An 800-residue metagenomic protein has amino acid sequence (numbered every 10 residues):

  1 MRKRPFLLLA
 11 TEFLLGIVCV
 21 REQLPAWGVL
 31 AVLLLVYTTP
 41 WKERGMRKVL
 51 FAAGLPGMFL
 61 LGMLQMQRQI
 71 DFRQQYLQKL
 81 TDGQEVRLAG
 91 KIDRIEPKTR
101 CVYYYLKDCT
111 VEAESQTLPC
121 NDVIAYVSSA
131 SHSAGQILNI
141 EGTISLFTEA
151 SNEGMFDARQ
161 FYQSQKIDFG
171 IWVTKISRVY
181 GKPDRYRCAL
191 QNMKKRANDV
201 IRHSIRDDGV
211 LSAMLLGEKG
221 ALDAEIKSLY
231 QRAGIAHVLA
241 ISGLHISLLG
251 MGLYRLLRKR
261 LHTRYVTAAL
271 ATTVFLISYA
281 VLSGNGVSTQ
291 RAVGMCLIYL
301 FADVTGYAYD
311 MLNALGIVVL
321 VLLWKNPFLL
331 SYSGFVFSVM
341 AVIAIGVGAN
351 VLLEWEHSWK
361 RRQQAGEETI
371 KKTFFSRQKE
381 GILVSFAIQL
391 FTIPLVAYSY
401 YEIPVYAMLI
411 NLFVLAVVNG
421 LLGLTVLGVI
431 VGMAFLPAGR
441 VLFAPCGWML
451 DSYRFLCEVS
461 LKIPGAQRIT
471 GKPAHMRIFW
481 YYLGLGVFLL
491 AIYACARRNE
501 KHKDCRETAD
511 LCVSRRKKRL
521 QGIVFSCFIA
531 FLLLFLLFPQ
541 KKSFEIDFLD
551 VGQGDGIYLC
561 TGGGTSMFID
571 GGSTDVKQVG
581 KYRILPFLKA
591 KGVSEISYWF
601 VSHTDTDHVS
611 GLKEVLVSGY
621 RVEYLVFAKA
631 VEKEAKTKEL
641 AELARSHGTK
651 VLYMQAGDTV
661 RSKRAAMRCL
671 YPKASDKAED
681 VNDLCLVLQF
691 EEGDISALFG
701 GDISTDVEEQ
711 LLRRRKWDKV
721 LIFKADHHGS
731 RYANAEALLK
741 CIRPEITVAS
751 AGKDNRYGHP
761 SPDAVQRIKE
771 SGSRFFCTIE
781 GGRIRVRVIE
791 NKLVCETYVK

Functional and structural regions predicted by a protein language model:
M1-L77, R185, R291, C495-E500 (+1 more regions): N-terminal leader/targeting segments
F6, A10-L14, P25, N285-F488 (+6 more regions): Internal transmembrane alpha-helical bundles of multi-pass membrane proteins
G57-H237, Y582-K589, E595, A630-E632 (+3 more regions): Membrane-interface helix/helix-cap signal primarily in integral membrane proteins
S164-M295, L300-F301, L390, D547 (+5 more regions): Aromatic-rich juxtamembrane segments at the membrane interface
K219, L323-S331, E458-Y598, R645-I722 (+2 more regions): Core dinuclear metal-dependent hydrolase active-site scaffold
I596-D607, A630, F723-H727: Metallo-beta-lactamase
T606-S646, P744: Active-site HxH/HxHxD metal-binding segment of metal-dependent hydrolases
Y624, Q710-G782: Cap/insert and terminal regions of metallo-dependent hydrolase folds
